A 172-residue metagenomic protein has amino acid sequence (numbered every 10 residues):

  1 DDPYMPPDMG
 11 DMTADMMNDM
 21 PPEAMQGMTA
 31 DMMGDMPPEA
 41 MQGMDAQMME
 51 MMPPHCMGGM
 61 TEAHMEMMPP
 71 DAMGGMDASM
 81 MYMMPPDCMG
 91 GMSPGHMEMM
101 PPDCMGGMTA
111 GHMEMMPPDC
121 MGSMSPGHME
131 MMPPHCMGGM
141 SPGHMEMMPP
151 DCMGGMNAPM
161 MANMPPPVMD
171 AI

Functional and structural regions predicted by a protein language model:
D1-I172: General marker for long, soluble alpha-helical cores
